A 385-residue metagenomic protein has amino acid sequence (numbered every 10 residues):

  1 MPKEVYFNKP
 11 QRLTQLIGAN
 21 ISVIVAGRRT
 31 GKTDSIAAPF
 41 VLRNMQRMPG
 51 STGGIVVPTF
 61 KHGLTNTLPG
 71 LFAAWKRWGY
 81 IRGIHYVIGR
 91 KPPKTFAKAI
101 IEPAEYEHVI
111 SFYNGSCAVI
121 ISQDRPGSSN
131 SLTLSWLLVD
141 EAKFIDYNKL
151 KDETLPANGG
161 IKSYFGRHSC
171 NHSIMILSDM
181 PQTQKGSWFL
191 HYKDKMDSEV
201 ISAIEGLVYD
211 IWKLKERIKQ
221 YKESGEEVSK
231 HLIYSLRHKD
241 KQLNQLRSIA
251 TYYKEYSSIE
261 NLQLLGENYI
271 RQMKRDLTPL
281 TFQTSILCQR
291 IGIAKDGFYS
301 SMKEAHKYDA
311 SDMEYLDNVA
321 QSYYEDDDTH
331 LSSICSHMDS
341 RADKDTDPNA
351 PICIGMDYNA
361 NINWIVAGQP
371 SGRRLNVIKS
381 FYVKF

Functional and structural regions predicted by a protein language model:
P2-A19: Pre-Walker A adenine-sensing motif
V23-K91: Conserved P-loop
R28, S122-D124, I176-Q182: A short beta-strand-to-loop transition that corresponds to the Sensor-1 phosphate-sensing loop of AAA+ P-loop ATPases
L64-T133: Inter-Walker segment of RecA-like/P-loop motor cores
D140-A142: Walker B catalytic acidic pair
F144-L264: ASCE P-loop NTPase helicase motor core
S248, E255-I354: ATPase catalytic-site recognition across NTP-hydrolyzing enzymes
S332, S336-M338, D345-P348, V366-F385: Nucleic-acid-processing active sites and adjacent nucleic-acid-binding tracks, predominantly divalent metal-dependent
